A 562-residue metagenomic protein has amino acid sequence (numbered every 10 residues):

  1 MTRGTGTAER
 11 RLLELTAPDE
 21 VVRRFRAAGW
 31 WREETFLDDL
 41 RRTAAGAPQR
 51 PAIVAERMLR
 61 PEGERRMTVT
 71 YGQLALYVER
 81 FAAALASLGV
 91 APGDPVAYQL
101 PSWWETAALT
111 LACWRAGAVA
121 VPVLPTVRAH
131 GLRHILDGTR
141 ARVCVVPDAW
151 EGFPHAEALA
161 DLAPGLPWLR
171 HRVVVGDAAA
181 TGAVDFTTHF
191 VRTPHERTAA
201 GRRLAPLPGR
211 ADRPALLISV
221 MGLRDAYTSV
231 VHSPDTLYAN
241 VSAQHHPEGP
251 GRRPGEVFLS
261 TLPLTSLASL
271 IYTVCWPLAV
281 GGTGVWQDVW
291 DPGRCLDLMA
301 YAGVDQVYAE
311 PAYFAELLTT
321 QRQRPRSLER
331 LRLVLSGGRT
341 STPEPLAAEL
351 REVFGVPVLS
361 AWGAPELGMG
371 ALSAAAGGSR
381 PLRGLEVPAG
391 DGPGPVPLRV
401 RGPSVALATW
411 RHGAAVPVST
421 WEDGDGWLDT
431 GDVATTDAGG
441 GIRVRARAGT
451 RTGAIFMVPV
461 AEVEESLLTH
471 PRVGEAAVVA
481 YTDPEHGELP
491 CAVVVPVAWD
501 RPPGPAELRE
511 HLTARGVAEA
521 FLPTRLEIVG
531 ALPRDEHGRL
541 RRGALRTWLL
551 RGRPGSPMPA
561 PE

Functional and structural regions predicted by a protein language model:
M1-V69, Q73-A86, A178-A180, P208 (+2 more regions): N-lobe entry segment of adenylate-forming
T2-T5, A118-H189: Structural core segment of the AMP-binding/adenylate-forming
R32, Q49-W103, A107-L111, R128-R133 (+2 more regions): Conserved AMP-binding/adenylate-forming core of the ANL superfamily
T68-G72, P206-P208, R213-S242, G368: Conserved AMP-binding A3 loop
V127-H130, H134, C144-V146, V307 (+5 more regions): AMP-binding/adenylate-forming catalytic core of the ANL superfamily
V174, V517-L540, P559-E562: AMP-binding/adenylate-forming catalytic domain of the ANL superfamily
F186-P194, D305-Y308, T320-G377, E386: Gly/Ser/Thr-rich phosphate-binding loop
Y238-V257, T265-Q306, T320-Q321: Conserved AMP-binding/adenylation subdomain of ANL enzymes
